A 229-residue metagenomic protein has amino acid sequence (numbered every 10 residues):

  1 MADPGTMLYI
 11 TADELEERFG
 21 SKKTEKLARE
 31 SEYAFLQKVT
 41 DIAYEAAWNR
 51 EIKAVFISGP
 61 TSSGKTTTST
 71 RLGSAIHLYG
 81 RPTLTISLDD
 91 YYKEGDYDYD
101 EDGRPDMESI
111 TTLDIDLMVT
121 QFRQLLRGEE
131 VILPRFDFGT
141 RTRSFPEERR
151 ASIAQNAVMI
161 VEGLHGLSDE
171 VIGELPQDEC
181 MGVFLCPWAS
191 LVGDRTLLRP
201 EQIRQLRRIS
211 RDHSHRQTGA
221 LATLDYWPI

Functional and structural regions predicted by a protein language model:
M1-Y44: Charged, amphipathic alpha-helical linker segments immediately N-terminal to NTP-binding catalytic cores
V55-I57: Hydrophobic anchor at the beta1->P-loop junction of P-loop NTPases
S62: Walker A (P-loop) phosphate-binding loop of P-loop NTPases
K65: Conserved lysine of the Walker
S74-L84: Post-Walker A helix-loop "phosphate-sensing" segment adjacent to the P-loop in P-loop NTPases
L84-S87, K93-S144, V158: Conserved nucleotide-sensing/catalytic segment adjacent to the nucleotide-binding pocket in NTP-handling enzymes
Q155, V161-H213, I229: ATP-dependent NMP and nucleoside kinases share a basic, alpha-helical "lid"
